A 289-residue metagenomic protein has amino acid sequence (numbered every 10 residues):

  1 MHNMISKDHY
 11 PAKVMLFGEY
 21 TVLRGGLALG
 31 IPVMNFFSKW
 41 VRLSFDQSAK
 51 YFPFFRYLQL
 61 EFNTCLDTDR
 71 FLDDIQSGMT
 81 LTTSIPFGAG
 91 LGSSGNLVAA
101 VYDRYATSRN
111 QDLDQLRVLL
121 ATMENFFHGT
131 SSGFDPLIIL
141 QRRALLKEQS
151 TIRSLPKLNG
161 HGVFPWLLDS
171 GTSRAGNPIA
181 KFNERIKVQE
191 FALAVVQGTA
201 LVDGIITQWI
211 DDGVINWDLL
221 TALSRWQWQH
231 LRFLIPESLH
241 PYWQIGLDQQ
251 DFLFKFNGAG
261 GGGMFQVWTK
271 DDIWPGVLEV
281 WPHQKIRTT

Functional and structural regions predicted by a protein language model:
M1-L91, D103-D112, R142, L253-G262 (+1 more regions): ATP-binding N-lobe of GHMP and related small-molecule kinases
N3-I5, H9-V33, T107-I210, W268-T289: ATP-dependent small-molecule kinase catalytic core of the GHMP/sugar-kinase superfamily and closely related
Y10-A12, D73-I85, R117-N125, P236-L253: Short, hydrophobic/aliphatic alpha-helical segments
L23, A200-T289: Glycine-rich, charge-dense phosphate/pyrophosphate-binding loop(s) and the adjacent flexible "lid"/catalytic subdomain
S44-F45, P136-I139, E237-P241: Juxtamembrane/interface motifs at transmembrane-helix termini
S94: Phosphate-binding site recognition
